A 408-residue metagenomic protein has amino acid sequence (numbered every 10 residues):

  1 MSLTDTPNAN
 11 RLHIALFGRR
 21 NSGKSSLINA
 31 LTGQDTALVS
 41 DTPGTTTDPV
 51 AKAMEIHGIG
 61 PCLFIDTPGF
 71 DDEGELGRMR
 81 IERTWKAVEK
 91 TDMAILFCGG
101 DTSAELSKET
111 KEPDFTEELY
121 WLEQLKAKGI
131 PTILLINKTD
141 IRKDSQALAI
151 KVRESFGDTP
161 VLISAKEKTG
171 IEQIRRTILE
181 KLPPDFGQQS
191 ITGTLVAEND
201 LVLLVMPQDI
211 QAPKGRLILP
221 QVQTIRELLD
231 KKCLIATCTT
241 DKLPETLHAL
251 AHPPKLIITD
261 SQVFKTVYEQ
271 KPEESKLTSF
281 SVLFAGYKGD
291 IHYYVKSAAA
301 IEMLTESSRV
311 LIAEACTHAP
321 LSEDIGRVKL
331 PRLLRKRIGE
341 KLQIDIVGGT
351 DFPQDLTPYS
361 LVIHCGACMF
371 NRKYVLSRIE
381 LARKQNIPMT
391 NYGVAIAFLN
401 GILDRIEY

Functional and structural regions predicted by a protein language model:
M1, R19-S25, G215-Y408: C-terminal effector/interaction modules appended to NTPase cores
M1-L12, L135, V152, L182-F186: P-loop NTPase nucleotide-binding/switch module
M1-R78, E82, K86-E89: Conserved G1/Walker A P-loop phosphate-binding module
G23, D140-L148, I163-P184, G286-K288 (+1 more regions): Conserved GTPase G-domain signal focused on the G5
G44-T45, G69-D71, G100-A104, K138-K143 (+8 more regions): Conserved nucleotide-binding/hydrolysis micro-motifs of P-loop NTPases
K52-G60, I65, E75-T159, S190-T194 (+4 more regions): Conserved C-terminal guanine-recognition region of P-loop GTPase G domains, centered on the G4
I95-G100, L134-N137, L162-S164, L204-M206 (+4 more regions): Conserved beta-strand segments of the P-loop GTPase G domain that flank and frequently precede/overlap
S164-A251, I312-A313: C-terminal end of P-loop GTPase domains and the immediately downstream helical coupling element
